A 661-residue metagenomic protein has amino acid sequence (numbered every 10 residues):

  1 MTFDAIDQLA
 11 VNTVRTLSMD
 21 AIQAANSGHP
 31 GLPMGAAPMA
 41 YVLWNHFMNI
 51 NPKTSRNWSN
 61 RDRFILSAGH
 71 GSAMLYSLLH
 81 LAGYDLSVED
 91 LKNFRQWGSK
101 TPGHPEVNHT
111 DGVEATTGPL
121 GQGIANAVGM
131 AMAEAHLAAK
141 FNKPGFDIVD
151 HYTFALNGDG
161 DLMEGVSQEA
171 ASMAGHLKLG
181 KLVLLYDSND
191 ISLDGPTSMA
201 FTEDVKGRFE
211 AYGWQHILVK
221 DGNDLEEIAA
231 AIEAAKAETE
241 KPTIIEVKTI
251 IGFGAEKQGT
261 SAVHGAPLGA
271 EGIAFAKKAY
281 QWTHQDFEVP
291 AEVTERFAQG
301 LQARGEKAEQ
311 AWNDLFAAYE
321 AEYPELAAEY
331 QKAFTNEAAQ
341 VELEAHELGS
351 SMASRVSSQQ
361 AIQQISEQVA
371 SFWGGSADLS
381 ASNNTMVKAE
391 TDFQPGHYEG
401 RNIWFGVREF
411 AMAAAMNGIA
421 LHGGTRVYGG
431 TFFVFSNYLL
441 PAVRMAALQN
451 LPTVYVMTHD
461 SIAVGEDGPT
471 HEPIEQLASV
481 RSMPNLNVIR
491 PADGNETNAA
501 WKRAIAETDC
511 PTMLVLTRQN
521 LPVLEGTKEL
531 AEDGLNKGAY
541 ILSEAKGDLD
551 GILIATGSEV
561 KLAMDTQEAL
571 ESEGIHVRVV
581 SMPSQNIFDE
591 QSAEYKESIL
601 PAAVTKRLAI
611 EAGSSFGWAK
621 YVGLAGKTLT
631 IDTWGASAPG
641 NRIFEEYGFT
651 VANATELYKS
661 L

Functional and structural regions predicted by a protein language model:
F3-D4, A21-P30, S59-S67, T110-G121 (+2 more regions): A short glycine/serine-rich beta->alpha loop
V11-S27, D187-N189: N-terminal capping segment at the start of a domain
A36-L177, M386-V387, I419, T527: Cofactor-binding active-site loop characterized by glycine-rich and histidine/acidic residues
S59-N60, T243-A338, N586: Terminal amphipathic helices with adjacent charged low-complexity linkers/tails
D62-R63, E114-T116, F146-E164, V183 (+4 more regions): A short, small-residue-rich loop immediately preceding and capping a beta-strand
Q96-N108, M132, H136-A139, K143-D150 (+3 more regions): Thiamine diphosphate
Q310-P452, L530-I541, G547-D548, I554-G557 (+2 more regions): Non-catalytic terminal/interface segments that mediate subunit docking, oligomerization, and allosteric communication
